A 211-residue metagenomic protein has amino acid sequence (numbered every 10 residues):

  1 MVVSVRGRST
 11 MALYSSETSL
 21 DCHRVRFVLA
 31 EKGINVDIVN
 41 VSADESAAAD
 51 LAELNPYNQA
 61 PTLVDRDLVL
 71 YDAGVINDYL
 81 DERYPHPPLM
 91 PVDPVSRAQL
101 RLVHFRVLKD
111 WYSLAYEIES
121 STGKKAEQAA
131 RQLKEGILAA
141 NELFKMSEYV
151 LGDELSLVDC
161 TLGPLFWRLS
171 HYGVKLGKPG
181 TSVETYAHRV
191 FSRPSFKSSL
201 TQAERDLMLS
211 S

Functional and structural regions predicted by a protein language model:
M1-E135, N141, E148: GST-like domain detector, emphasizing the conserved glutathione-binding G-site in the N-terminal thioredoxin-like
V39, P179, L200-T201: Residue-level detector of family-conserved "landmark" positions at structurally sensitive sites
A43-D44, V183, E204: Conserved beta-strand edge residues that scaffold enzyme active sites
R66, G163, Q202: Conserved residues at the C-terminal ends of beta-strands
L80, P179, M208: Glycine-rich, phosphate-binding/catalytic loops in enzymes
V95, V107-K197: GST-like fold's C-terminal all-alpha helical module
T201-S211: Terminal-tail/helix-coil boundary detector
